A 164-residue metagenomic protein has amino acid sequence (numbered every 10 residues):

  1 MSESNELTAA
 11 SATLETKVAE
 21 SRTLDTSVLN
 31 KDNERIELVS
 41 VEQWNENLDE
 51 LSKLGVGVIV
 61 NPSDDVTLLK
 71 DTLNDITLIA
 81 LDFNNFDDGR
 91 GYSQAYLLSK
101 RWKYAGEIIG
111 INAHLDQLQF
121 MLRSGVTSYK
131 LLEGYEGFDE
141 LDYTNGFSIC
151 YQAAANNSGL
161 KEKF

Functional and structural regions predicted by a protein language model:
M1-I76: Conserved N-terminal beta1-alpha1 strand-loop-helix module at the mouth
L48-S52, S93-K103: Surface-exposed amphipathic alpha-helices with a cationic face
K53-G55, L73-I79, W102, S124-Y129: Glycine-enriched alpha-helix->loop->beta-strand junction motifs that scaffold or abut catalytic
G57-L97, L160: Glycine/Thr-rich beta-alpha phosphate-binding loop at enzyme active sites
N61-S63, A105-L115: Glycine-rich beta-to-alpha transition loops that act as phosphate-gripper elements at the mouths of alpha/beta enzyme
T67-D71, L115-S128: Catalytic cores of alpha/beta
V126-T144: Glycine-rich phosphate-binding active-site loops on the catalytic face of alpha/beta enzymes
F138-F164: C-terminal helical cap(s) of enzyme catalytic domains, especially alpha/beta-barrels
